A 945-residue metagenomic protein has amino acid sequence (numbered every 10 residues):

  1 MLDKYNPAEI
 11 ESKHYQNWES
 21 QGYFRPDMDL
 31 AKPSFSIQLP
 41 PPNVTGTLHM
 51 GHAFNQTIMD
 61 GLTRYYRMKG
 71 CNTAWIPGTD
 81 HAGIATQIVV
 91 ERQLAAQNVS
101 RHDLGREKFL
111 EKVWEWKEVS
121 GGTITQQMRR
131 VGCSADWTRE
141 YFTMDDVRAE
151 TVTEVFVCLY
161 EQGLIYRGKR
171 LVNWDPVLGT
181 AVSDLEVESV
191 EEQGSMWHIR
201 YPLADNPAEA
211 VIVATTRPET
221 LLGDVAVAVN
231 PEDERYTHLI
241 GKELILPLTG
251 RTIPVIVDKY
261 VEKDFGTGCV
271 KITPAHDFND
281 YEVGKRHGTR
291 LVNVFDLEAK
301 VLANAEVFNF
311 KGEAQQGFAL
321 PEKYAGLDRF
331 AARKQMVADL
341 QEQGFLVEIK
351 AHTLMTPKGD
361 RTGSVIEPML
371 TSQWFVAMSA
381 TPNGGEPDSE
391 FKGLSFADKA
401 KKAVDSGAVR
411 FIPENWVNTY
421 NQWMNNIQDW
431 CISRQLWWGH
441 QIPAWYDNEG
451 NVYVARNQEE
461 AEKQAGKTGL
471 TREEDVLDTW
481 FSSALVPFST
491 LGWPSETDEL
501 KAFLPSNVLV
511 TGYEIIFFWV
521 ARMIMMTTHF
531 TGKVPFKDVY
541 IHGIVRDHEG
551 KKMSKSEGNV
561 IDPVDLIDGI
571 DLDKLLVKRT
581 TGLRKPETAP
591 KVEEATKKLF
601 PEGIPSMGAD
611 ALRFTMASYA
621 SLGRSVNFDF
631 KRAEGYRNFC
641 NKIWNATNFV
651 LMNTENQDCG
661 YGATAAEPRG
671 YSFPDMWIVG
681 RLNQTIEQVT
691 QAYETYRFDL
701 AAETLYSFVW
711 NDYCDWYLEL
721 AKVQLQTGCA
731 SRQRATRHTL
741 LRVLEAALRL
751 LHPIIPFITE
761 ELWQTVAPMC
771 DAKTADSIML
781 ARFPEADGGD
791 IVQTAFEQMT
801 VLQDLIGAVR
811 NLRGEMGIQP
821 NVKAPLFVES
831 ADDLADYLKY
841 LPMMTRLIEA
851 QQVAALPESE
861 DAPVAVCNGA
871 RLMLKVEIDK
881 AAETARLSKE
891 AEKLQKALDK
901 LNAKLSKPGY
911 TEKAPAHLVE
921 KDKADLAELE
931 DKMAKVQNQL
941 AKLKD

Functional and structural regions predicted by a protein language model:
M1-E232, T273-R286, R290-F308, R333 (+9 more regions): N-terminal, positively charged nucleic-acid-binding surface of large information/translation enzymes
M1-N6, K401-E414, T596: Short, contiguous pre-domain boundary segments
F24, I165, L346, V409 (+2 more regions): Conserved hydrophobic residue
S34-P40, G46, K271-I272, D447-E449 (+2 more regions): Short hydrophobic beta-strand segments
A53-T63, G70, T79-D80, R148-T151 (+7 more regions): Structured ligand/cofactor/substrate-binding pocket environments in proteins
R64-N72, Q93-R106, Q126, R130-A135 (+16 more regions): Secondary-structure transition/capping motifs at alpha-helix termini and the adjoining loop/turn into the next element
W197-A204, K242-P247, P357-R361, W445 (+1 more regions): Short acidic-hydrophobic surface loop/beta-edge motif
H198, D388, Q422-F481, L485 (+3 more regions): Feature 926 captures the class I aminoacyl-tRNA synthetase adenylation module centered on the KMSKS loop
